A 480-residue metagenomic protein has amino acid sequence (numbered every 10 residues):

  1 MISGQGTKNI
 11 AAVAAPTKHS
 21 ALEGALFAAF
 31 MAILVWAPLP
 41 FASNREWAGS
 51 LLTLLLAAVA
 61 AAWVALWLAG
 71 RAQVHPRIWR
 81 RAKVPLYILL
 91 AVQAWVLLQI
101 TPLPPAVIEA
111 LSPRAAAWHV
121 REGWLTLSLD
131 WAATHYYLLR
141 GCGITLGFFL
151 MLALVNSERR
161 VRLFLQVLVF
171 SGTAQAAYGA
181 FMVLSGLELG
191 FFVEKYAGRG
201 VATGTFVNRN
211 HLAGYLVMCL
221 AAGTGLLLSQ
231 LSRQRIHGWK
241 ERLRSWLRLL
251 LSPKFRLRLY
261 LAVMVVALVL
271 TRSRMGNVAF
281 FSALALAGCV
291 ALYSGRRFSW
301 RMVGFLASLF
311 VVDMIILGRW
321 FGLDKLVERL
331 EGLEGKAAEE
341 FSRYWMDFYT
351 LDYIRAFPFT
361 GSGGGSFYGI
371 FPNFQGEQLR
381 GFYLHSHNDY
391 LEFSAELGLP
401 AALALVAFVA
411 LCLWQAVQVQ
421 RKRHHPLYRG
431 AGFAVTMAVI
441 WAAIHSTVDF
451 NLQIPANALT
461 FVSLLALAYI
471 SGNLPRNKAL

Functional and structural regions predicted by a protein language model:
I2-P40, S50-A65, L89-Q93, L97-I100 (+4 more regions): Alpha-helical transmembrane segments of multi-pass inner-membrane proteins
L39, A116-W131, V193-T205, E331 (+3 more regions): Juxtamembrane membrane-water interface segments that cap and precede transmembrane helices
A65-R81, F148-V161, G322-W345: Cytoplasmic juxtamembrane interface segments
L66-L98, L103-P105: Helix-loop-helix transmembrane hairpins and adjacent membrane-interface loops of multi-pass inner-membrane proteins
V96, I100-A116, D130-A133, Y178-F192 (+3 more regions): Aromatic-rich transmembrane-lumenal/periplasmic boundary elements in polytopic membrane proteins
Q99, N208, G335, Y344-L384 (+2 more regions): TM-adjacent membrane-interface loops and short helices in multi-pass inner/ER membrane proteins
V107-G123, S185-G198, Q234-K240, D324-R329 (+2 more regions): Peri-membrane helix termini and adjoining interfacial loops of integral membrane proteins
R476-L480: Short, charged juxtamembrane terminal tails flanking transmembrane helices
